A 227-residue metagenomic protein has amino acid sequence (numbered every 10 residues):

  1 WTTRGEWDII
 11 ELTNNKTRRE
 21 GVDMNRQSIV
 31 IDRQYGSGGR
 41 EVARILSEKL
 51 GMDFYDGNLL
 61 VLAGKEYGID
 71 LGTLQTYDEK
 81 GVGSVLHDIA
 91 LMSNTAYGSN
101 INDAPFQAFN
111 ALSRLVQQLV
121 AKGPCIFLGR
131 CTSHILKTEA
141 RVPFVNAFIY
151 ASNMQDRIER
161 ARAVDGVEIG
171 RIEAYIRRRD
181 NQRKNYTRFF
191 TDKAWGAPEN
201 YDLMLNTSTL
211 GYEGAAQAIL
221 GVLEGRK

Functional and structural regions predicted by a protein language model:
I9-I10, N14, E20: Short, positively charged and aromatic/hydrophobic N-terminal segments
N25-I29, G123: Pre-Walker A (Motif I) flank of P-loop NTPase domains
I31-R44: Glycine-rich phosphate-binding P-loop
D53-G64: Short beta-strand-centered segment that lines the nucleotide-binding/catalytic pocket of NTP-utilizing
G64-P124: ATP-dependent small-molecule kinase phosphotransfer cores that center on conserved nucleotide phosphate-binding segments
G83-I89, E168-E213: Small-molecule kinase domains that catalyze NTP-dependent phosphoryl transfer to phosphate-bearing small molecules
L115-D165: ATP-dependent NMP and nucleoside kinases share a basic, alpha-helical "lid"
